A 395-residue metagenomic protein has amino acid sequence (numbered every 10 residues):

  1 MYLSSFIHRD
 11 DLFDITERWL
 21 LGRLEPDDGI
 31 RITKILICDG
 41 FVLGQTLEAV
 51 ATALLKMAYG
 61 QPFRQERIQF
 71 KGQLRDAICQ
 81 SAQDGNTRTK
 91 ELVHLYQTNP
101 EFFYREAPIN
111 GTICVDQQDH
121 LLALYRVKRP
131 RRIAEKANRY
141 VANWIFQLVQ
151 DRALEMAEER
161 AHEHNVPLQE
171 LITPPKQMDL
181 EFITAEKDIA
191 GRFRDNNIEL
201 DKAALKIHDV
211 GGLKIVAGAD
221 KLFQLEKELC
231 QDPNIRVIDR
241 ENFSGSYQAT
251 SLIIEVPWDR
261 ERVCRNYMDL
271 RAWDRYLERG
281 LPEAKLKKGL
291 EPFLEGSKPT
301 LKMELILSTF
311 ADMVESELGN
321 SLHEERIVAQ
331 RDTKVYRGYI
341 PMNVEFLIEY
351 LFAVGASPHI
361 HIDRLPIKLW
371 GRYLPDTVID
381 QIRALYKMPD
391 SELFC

Functional and structural regions predicted by a protein language model:
M1-C395: Nucleic-acid processing machinery
